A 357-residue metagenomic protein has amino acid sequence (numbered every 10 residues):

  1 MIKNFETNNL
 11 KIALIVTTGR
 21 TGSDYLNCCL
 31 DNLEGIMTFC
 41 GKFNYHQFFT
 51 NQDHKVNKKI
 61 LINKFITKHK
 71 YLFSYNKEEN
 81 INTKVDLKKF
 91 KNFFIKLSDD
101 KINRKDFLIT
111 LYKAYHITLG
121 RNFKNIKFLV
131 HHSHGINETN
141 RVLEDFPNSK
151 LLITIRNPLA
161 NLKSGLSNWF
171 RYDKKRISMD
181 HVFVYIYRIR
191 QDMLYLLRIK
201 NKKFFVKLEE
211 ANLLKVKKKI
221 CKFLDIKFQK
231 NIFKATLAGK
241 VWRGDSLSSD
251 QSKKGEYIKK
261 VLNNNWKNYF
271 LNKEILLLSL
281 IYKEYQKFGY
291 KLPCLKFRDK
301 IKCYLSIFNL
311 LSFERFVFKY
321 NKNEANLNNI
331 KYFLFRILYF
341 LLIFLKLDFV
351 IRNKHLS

Functional and structural regions predicted by a protein language model:
M1-I12: Extreme N-terminal, non-catalytic leader segments that precede Walker-type/kinase nucleotide-binding cores
I15: Hydrophobic anchor at the beta1->P-loop junction of P-loop NTPases
T18: P-loop (Walker A) phosphate-binding loop of NTP-binding proteins
S23-I36: A conserved segment at the C-terminal end of the G1
K42-H131: PAPS-dependent sulfation machinery
Q52, R176, F233-E284: PAPS-dependent sulfotransferase catalytic core
G120-N231, R243-Q251: PAPS-dependent sulfotransferase catalytic domain
K259-S357: C-terminal accessory extensions appended to soluble enzyme cores
